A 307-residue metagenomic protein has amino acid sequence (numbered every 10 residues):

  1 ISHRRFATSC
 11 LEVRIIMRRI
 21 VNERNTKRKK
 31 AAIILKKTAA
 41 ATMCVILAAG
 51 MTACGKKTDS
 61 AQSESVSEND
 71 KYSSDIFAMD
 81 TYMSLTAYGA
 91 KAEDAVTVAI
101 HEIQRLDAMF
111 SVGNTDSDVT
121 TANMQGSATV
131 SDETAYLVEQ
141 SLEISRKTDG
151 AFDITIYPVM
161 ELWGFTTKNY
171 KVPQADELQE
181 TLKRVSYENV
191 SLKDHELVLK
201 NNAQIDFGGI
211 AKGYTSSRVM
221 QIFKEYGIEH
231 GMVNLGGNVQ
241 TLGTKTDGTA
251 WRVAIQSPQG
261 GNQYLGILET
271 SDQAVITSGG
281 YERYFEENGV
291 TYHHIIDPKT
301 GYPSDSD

Functional and structural regions predicted by a protein language model:
R5, C10, R14-C44, A48-D307: Mature catalytic core of soluble alpha/beta enzymes
